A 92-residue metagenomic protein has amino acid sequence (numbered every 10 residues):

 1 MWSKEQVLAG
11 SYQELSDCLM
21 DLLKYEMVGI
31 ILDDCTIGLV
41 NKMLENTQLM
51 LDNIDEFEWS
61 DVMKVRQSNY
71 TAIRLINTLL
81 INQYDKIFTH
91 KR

Functional and structural regions predicted by a protein language model:
M1-V28: Short terminal alpha-helical segments
L8-L15, C35-Q48: Short amphipathic alpha-helical heptad-repeat segments
G10, D17, D52, T71 (+1 more regions): Alpha-helical and His/Cys-centered functional microenvironments
E14, D21, K42, S68-T71 (+1 more regions): Charged, amphipathic alpha-helical oligomerization/scaffolding segments
L19, L23-E26, T47-L51, I73 (+2 more regions): A structural signal for well-ordered alpha-helices, especially hydrophobic packing surfaces of coiled-coils
M27-D34, N53-M63: Charged, low-complexity interaction regions
V62-R92: Amphipathic alpha-helical binding modules
